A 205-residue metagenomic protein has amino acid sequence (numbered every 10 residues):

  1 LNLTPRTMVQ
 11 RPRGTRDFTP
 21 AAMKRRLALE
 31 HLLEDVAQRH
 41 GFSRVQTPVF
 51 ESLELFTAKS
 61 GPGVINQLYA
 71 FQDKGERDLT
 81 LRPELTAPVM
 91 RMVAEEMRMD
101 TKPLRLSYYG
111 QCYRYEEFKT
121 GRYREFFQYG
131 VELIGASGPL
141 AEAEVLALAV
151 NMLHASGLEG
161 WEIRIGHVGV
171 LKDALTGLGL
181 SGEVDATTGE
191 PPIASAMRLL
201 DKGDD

Functional and structural regions predicted by a protein language model:
L3-D205: Extended, charged alpha-beta segments that form solvent-exposed binding/catalytic grooves in nucleic-acid-handling
